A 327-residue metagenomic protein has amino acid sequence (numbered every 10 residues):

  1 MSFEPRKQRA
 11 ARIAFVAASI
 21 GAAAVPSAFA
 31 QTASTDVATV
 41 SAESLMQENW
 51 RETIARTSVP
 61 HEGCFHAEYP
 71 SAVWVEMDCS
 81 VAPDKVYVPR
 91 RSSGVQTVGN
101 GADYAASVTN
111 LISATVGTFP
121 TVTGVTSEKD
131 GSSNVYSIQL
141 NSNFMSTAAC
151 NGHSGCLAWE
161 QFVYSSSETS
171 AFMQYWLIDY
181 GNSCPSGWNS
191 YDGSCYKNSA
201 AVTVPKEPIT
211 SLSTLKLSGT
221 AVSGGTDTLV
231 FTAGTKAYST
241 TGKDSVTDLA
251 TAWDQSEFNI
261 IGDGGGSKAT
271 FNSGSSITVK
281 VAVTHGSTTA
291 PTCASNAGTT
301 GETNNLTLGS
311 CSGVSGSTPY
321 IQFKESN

Functional and structural regions predicted by a protein language model:
M1-A10: N-terminal secretory signal peptides that target proteins for export/translocation
A10-V16, A55: General helical structural elements
A14-A24: Bacterial N-terminal signal peptides
V25-A30: Sec/Tat signal peptide C-region and signal peptidase I cleavage site
Q31-N327: Exposed, interaction-prone regions of secreted/extracellular proteins
